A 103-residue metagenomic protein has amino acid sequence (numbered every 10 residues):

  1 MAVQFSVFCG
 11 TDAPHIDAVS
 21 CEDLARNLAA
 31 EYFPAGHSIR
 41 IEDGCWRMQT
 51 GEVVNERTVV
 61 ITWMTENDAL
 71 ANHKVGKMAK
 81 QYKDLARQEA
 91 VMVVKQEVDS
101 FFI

Functional and structural regions predicted by a protein language model:
M1-I103: Positively charged, small/polar-rich N-terminal and surface patches that mediate targeting and assembly and bind
